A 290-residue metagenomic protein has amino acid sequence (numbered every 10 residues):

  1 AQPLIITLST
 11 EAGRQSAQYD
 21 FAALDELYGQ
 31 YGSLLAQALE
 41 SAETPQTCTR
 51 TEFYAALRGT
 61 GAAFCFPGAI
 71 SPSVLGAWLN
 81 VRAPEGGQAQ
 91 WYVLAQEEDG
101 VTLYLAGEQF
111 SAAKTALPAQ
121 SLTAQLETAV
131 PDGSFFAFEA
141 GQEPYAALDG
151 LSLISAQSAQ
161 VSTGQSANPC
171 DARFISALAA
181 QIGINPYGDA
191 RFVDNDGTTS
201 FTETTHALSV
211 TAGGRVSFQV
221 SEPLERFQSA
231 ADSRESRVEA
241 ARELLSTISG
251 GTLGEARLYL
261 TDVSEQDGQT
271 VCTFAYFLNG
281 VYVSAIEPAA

Functional and structural regions predicted by a protein language model:
A1-R237, E243-T247: Preferential activation on post-signal-peptide N-terminal prodomains/segments of secreted or lumenal proteins
A230-A290: Extracytoplasmic beta-rich ectodomain segments of secreted or membrane-anchored proteins
